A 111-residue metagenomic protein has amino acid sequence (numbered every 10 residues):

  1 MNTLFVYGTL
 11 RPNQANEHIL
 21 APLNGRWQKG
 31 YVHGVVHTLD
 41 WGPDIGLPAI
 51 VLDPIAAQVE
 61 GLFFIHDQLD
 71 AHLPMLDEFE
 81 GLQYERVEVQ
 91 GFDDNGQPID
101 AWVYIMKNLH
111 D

Functional and structural regions predicted by a protein language model:
M1-D111: Glycine-aromatic micro-motifs
